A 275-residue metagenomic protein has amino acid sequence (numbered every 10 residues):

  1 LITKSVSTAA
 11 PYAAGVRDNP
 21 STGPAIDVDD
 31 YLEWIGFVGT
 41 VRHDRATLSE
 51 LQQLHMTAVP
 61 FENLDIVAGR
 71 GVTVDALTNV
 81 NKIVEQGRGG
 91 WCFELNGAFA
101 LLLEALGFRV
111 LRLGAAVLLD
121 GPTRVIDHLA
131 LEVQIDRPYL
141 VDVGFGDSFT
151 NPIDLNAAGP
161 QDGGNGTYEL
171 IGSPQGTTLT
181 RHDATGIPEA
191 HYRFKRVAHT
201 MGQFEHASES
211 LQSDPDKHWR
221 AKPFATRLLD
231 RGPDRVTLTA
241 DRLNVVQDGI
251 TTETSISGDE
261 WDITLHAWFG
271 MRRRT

Functional and structural regions predicted by a protein language model:
S5-S7: Serine residues within intrinsically disordered or low-complexity segments
G23-G87: Secondary-structure boundary elements
W34, A105, T150, A267-W268: Residues at alpha-helix termini
G97, L101-T167: Hydrophobic/aromatic-rich core segments of domains that either
E169-M271: Acidic/His-leaning functional-site neighborhoods
